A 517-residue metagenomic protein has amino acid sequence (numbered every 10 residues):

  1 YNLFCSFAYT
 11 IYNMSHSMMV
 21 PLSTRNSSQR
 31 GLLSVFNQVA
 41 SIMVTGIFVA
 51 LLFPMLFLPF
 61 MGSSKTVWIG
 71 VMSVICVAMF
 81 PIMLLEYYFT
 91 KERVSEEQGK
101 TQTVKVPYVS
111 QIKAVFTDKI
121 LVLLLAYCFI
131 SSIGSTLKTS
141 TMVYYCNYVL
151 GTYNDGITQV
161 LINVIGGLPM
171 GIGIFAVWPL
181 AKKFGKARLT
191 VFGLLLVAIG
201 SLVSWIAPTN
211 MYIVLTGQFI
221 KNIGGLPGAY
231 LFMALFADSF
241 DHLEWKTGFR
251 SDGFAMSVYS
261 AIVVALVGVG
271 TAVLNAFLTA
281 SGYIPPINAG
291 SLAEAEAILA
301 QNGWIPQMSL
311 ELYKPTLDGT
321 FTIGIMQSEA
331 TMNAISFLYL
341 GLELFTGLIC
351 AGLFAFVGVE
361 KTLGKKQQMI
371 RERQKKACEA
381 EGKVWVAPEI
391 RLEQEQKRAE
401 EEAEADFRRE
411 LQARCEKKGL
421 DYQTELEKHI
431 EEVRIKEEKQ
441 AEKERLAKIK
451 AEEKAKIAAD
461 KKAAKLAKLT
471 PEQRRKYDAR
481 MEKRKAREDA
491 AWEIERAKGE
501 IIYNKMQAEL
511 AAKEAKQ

Functional and structural regions predicted by a protein language model:
Y1-I390, Q412, G419: Membrane-embedded alpha-helical bundles of multi-pass transporters/translocases, especially carrier/permease families
W304, S309-E329, G358-Q517: Intrinsic disorder in cytosolic terminal tails and internal cytosolic loops of multi-pass membrane transporters
